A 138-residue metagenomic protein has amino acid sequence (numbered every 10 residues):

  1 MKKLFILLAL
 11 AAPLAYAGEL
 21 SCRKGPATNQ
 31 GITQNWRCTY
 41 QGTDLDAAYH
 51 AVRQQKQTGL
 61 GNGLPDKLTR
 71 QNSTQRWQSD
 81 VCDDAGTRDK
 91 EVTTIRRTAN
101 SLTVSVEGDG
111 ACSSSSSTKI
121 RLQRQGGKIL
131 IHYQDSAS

Functional and structural regions predicted by a protein language model:
M1-L4: Positively charged n-region of N-terminal signal peptides that target proteins for export
L7-L8, L102: Generic hydrophobic-segment detector
L8-A17: Hydrophobic h-region of N-terminal signal peptides that target proteins for export in Gram-negative bacteria
A17-S138: Exposed acidic/polar residues on beta-strands and adjacent loops within beta-sheet cores, strongest in beta-propeller
